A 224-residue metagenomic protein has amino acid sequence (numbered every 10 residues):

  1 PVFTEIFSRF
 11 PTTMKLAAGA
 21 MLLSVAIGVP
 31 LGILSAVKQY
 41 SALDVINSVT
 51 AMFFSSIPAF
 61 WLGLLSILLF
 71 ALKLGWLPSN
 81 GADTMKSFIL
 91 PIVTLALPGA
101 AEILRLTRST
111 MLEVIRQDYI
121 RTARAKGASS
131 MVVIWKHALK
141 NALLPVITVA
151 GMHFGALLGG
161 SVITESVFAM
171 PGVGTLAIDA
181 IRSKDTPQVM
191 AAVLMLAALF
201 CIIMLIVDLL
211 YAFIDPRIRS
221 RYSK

Functional and structural regions predicted by a protein language model:
P1-R9: Membrane-helix entry/capping segments
V2, L43-N47: Juxtamembrane loop-to-helix connectors within ABC transporter transmembrane domains
F10-L43, A82-K224: Alpha-helical transmembrane segments of integral membrane proteins, especially multi-pass inner/plasma-membrane
S48-S109: Membrane-water interface segments at transmembrane-helix boundaries in multipass membrane proteins
